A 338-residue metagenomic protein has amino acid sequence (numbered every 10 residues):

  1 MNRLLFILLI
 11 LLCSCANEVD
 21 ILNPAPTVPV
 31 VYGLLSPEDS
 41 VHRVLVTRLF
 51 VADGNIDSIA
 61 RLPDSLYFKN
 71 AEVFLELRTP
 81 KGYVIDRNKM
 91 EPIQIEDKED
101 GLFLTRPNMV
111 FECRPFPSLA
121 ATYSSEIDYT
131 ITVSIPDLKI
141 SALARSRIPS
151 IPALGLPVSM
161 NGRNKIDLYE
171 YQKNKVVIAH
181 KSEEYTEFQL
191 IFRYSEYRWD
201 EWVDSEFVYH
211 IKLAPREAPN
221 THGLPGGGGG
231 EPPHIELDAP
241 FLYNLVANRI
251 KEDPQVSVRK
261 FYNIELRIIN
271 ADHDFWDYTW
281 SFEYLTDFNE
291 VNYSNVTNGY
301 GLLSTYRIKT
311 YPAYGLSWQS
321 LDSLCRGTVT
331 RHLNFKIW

Functional and structural regions predicted by a protein language model:
M1-I7: Sec-dependent signal peptide recognition, specifically the positively charged N-region followed immediately by
L12-S14: C-terminal motif of bacterial Sec signal peptides marking the signal peptidase cleavage site
A16-W338: A sequence/structural signal for flexible, mid-protein segments enriched in small/helix-disrupting residues
